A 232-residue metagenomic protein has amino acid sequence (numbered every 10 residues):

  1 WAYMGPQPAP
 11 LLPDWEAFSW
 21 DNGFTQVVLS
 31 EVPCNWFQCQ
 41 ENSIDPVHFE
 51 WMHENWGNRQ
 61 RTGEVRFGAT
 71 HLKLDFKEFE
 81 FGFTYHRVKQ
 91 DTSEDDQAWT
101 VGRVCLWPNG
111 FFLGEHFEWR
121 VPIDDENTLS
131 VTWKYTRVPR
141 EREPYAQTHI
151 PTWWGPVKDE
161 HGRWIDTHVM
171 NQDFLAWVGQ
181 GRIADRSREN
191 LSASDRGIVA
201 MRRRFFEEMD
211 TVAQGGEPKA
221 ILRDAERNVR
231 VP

Functional and structural regions predicted by a protein language model:
W1-P232: C-terminal catalytic domain of Rieske-type non-heme iron oxygenases
